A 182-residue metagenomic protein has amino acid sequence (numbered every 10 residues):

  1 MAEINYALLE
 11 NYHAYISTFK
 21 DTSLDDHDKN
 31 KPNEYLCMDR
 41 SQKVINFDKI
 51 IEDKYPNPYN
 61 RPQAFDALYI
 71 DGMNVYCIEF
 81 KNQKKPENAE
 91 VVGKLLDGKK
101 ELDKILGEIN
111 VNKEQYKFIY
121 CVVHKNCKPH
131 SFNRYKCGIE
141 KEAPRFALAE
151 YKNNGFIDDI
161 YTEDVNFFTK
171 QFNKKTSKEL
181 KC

Functional and structural regions predicted by a protein language model:
M1-N60: Acidic-basic catalytic patches of nuclease active cores, encompassing PD-(D/E)XK and other metal-cofactor nuclease
P58, L68-Y69, I109-K113: Short, charge-rich binding segments
Q63: Beta-rich catalytic cores
A67-Y69, N74-N82, G98: Conserved catalytic cores of phosphodiester-cleaving nucleases, focusing on short active-site segments
Q83-G138, L148: Catalytic cores of nucleic-acid endonucleases
C137-C182: Polybasic (Lys/Arg-rich)
